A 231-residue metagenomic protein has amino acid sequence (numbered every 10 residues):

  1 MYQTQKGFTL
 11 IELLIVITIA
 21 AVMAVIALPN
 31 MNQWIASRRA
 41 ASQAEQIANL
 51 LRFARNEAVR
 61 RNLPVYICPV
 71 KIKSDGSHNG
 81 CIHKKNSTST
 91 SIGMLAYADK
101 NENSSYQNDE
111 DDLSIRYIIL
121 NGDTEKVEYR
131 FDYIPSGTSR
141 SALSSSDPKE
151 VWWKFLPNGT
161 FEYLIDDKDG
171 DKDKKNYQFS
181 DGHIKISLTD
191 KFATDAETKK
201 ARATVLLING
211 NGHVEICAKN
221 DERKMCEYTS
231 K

Functional and structural regions predicted by a protein language model:
M1-A36, L50: N-terminal single-pass transmembrane signal-anchor helix
Q5, Q43-Q46: Glutamine-centric residue-chemistry signal
P29-R39, E45, N56, P64 (+1 more regions): N-terminal helix-rich module
F53: Internal catalytic or translocation cores that form aromatic/hydrophobic pockets or channels for amphipathic metabolites
